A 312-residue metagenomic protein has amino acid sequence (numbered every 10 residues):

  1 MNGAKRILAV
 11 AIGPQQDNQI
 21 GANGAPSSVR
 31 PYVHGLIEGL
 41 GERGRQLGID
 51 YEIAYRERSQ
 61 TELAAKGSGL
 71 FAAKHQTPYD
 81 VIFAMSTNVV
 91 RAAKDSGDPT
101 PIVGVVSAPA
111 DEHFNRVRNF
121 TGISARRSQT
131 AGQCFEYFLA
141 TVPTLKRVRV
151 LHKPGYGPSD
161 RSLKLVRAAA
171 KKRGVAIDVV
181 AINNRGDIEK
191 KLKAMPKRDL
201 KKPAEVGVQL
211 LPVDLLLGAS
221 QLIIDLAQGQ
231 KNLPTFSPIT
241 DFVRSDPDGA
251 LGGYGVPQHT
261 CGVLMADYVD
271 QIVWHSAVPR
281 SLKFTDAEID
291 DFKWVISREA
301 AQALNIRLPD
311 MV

Functional and structural regions predicted by a protein language model:
M1-V312: Short hydrophobic alpha-helices and adjacent helix-cap/hinge residues
